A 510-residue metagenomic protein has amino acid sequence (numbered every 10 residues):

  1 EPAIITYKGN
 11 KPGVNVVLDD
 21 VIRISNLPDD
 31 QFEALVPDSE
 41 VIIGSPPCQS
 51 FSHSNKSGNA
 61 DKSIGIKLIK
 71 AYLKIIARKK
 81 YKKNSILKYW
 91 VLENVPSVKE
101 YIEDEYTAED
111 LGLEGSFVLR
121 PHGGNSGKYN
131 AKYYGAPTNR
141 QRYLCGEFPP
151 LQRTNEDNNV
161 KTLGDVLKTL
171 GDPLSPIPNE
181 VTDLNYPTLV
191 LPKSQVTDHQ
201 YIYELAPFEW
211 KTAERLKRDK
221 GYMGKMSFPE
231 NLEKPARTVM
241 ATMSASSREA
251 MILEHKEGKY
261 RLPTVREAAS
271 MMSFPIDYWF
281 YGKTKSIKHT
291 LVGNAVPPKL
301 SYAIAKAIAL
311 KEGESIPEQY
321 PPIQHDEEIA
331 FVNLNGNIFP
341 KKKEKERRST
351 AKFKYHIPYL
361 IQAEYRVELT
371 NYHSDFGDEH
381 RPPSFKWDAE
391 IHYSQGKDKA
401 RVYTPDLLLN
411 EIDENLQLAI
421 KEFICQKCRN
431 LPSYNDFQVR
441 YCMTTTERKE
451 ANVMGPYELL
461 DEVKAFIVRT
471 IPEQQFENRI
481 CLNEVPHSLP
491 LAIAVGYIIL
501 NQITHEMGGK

Functional and structural regions predicted by a protein language model:
E1-S25: SAM cofactor-binding core of SAM-dependent methyltransferases, primarily the Rossmann-like beta-alpha-beta module
N10, E105, L253-K256: Short Gly/aromatic-enriched secondary-structure transition segments
D19, L92-N94, A241-T242: Short His-Asn-centered micro-motif
L27-S39, C48-L232: Class I S-adenosyl-L-methionine
V41-I43: N-terminal Rossmann-like NAD(P) cofactor-binding module of classical short-chain dehydrogenase/reductase
S45-Q49, A241-M243: Short loop/turn segments at strand-loop or loop-helix junctions that form parts of catalytic or ligand-binding pockets
A136-L291, A295-K510: S-adenosyl-L-methionine-dependent DNA methyltransferase catalytic core
